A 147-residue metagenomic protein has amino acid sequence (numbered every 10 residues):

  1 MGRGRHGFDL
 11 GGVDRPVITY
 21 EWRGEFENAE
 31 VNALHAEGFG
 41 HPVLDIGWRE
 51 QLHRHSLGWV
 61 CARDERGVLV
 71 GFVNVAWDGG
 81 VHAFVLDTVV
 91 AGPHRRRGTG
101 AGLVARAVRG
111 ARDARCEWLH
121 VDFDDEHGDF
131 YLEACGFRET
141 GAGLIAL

Functional and structural regions predicted by a protein language model:
G2-G47, R63-R66: Short amphipathic alpha-helix that is part of the acyltransferase structural core
R23, L86, D122-F123: Small/polar loops that bind or transfer phosphate-bearing groups
F26, G80, D125-D129: Short alpha-helical
I46-V89: A conserved beta-strand-loop-helix scaffold within acyl/acetyltransferase catalytic domains
H94, G98-R106: Conserved acetyl-CoA pyrophosphate-binding loop and the N-cap/start of the following alpha-helix in GNAT-like
D113-L119, D124-L147: Conserved active-site alpha-helix within GNAT-family acetyltransferase domains
